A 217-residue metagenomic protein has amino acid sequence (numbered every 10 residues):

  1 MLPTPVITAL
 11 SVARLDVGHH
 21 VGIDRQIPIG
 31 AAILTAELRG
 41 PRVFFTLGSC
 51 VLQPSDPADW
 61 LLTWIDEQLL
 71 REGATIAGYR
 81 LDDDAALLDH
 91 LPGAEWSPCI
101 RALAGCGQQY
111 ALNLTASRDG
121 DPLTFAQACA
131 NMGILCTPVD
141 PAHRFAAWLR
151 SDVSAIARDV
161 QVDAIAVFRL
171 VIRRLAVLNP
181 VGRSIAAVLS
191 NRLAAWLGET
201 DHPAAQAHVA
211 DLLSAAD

Functional and structural regions predicted by a protein language model:
M1-E95: Conserved non-catalytic scaffold segment of RNase H-like nuclease domains
Q26, Q53, Q68, Q108-Q109 (+3 more regions): Residue-identity detector for glutamine
L34-G48, G73-D201: Metal-dependent phosphoesterase core characteristic of DEDDh/y 3'-5' exonuclease domains
A194-D217: Acidic catalytic cores of enzymes that act on phosphate-bearing nucleotides/polynucleotides
